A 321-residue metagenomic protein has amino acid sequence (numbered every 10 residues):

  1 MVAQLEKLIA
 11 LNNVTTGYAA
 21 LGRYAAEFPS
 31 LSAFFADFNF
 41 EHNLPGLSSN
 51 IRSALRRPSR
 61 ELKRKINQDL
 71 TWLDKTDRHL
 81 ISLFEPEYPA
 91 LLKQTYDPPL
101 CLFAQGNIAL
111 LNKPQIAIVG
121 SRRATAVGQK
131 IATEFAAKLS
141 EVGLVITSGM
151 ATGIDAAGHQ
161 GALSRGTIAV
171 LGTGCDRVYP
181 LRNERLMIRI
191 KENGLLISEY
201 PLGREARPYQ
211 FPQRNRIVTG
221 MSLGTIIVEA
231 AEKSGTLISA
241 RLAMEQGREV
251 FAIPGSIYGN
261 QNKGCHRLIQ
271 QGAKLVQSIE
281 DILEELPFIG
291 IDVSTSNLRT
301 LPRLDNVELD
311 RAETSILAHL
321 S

Functional and structural regions predicted by a protein language model:
M1-P86: Short, small/acidic-rich helices and loops at N termini and domain boundaries of DNA replication/processing enzymes
V2-Q4, S82-S321: Glycine-biased, small-residue-rich flexible motifs in mid-sequence functional cores and linkers
